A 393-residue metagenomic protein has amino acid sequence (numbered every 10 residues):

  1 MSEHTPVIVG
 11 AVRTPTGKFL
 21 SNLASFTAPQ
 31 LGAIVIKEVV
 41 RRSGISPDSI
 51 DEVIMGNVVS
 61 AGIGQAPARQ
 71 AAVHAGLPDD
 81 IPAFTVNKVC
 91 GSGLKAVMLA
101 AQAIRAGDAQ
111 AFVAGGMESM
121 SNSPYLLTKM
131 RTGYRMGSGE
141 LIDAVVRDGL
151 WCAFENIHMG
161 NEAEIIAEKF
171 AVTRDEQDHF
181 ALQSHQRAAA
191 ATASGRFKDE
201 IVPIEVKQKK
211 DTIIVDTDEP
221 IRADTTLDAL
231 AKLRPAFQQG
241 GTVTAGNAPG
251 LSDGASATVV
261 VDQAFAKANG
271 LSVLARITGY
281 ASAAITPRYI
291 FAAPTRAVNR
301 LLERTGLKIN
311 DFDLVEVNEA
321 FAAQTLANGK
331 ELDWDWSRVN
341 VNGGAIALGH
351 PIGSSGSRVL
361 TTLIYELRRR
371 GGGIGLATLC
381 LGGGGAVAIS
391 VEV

Functional and structural regions predicted by a protein language model:
M1-A28, E38, L141, L227-A292 (+5 more regions): Condensing-enzyme catalytic core mediating Claisen C-C bond formation in acyl metabolism
H4, V12-T14, A24-I34, R42 (+3 more regions): N-terminal extracellular/periplasmic Venus flytrap/periplasmic-binding protein-like
A24-F112, G116-R135, I201-D216, R288 (+1 more regions): Conserved beta-ketoacyl condensing-enzyme motif
P29-G44, P67-A71, A96-L99, M159-I166 (+5 more regions): Short, well-ordered amphipathic alpha-helical segments that serve as non-catalytic structural scaffolds within diverse
N57-F112, F154-H158, D224-G250, E331-R358 (+2 more regions): Conserved catalytic cysteine-centered active-site region of acyl-thioester-dependent Claisen-condensing enzymes
K88-E118, A167-R196, A257-A264, G329-K330 (+2 more regions): Active-site-proximal alpha-helical scaffold in enzymes
A111-I165: Flexible glycine-/small-residue-enriched beta->alpha junction loops that bind anionic phosphate/pyrophosphate groups
N161-E164, E200, K207-Q208, T278-A347: Active-site pocket-lining segment
